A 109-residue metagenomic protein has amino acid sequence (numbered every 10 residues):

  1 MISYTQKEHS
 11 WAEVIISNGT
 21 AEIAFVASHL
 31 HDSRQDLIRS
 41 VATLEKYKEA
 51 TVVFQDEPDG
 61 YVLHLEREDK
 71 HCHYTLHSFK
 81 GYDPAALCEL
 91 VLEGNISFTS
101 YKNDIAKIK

Functional and structural regions predicted by a protein language model:
M1-R34: N-terminal "first-domain core" detector
S3, V53, L90-E93: Alpha-helical protein-protein interaction elements
Q6-A12, K46-K48, E68-H71: A short, compositionally biased
I15-N18, E22-A24, D59-K109: Long protein-protein interaction modules used by eukaryotic assembly/scaffold proteins
V26-H64: Short, well-structured hydrophobic secondary-structure segments
